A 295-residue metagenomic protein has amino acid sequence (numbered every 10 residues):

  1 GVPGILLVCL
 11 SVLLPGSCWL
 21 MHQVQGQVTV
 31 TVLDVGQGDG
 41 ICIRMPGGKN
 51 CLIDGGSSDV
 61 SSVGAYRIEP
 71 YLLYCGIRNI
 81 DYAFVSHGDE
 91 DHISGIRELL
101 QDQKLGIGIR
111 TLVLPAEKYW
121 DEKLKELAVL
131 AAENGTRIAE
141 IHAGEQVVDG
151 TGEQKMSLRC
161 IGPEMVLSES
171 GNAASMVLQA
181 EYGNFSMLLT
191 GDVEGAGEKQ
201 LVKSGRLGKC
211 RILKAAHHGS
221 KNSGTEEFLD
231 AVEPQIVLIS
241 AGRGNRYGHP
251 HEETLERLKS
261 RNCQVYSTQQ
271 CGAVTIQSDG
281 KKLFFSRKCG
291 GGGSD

Functional and structural regions predicted by a protein language model:
G1-D295: Non-globular, low-confidence helical/coil segments that flank catalytic cores
